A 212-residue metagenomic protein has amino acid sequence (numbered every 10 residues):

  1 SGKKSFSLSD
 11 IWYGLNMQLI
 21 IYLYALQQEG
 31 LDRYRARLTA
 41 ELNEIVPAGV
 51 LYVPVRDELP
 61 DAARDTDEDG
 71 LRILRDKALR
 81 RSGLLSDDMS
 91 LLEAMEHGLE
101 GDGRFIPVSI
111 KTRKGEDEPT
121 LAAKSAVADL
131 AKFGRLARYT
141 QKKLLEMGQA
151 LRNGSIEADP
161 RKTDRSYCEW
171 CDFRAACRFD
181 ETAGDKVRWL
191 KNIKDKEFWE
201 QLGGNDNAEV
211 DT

Functional and structural regions predicted by a protein language model:
S1-T212: Structural signature of nuclease core domains in nucleic-acid processing machines
